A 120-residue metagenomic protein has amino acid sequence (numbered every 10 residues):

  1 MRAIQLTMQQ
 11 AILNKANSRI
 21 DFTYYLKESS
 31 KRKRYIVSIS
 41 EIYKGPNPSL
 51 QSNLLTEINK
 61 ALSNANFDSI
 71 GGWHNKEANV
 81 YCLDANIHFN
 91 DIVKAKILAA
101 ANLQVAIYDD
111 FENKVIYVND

Functional and structural regions predicted by a protein language model:
M1-D120: Conserved, structured core segments of small domains
